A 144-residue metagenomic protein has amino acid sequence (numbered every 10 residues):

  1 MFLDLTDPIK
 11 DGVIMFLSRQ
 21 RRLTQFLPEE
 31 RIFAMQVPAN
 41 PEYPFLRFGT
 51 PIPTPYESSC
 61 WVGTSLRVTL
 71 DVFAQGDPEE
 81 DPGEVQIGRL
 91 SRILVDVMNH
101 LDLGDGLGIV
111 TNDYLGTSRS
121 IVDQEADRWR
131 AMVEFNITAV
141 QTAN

Functional and structural regions predicted by a protein language model:
M1-E30, G49-N144: Charged, amphipathic alpha-helical segments and their flanking helix caps
T24-Q25, V37-A39: Short, conserved catalytic or adaptor-binding loops enriched in Gly and charged residues
I32-M35: Extracellular/periplasmic, surface-exposed regions of secreted and cell-surface proteins
N40-P51: Charged, often glycine-rich, active-site loop that binds/positions anionic groups
